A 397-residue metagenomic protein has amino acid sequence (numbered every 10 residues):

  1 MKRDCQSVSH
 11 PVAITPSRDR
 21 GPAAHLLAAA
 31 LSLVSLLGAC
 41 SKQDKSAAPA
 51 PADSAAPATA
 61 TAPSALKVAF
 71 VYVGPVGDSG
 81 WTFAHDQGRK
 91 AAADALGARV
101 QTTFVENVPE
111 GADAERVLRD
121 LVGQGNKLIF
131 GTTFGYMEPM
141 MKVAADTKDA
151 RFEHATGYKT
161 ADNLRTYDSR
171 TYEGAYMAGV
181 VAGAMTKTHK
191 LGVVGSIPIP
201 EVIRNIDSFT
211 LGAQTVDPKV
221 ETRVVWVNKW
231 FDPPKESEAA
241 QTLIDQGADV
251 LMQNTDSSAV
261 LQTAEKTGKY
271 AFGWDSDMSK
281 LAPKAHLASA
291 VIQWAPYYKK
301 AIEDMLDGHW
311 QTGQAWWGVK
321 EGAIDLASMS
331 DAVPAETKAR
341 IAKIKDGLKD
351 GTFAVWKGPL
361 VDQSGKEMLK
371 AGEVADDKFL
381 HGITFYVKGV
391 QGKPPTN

Functional and structural regions predicted by a protein language model:
M1-D4, A93-A95: Short regulatory "switch" loops immediately downstream of catalytic or recognition motifs within protein catalytic
K2-A29: Bacterial N-terminal signal peptides that target proteins for export
L31-V34: Alpha-helical transmembrane segments
L36-A39: C-terminal motif of bacterial Sec signal peptides marking the signal peptidase cleavage site
S41-N397: A residue-level marker of the well-folded mature domains of exported/periplasmic proteins
